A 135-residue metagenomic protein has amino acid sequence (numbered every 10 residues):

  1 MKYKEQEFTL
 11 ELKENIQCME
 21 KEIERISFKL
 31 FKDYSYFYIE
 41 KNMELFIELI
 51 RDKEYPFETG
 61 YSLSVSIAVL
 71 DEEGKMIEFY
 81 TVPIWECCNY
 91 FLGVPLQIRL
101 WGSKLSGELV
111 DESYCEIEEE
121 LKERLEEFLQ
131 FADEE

Functional and structural regions predicted by a protein language model:
M1-S35, E127-E134: Charge-rich, low-complexity N-terminal segments
E5, T9, E54, S64-I67: Intrinsically disordered, low-complexity regions
I26-L30, F46-I50, Y61-S64: Short amphipathic alpha-helical surface micro-motifs
E40-P56: Long, charged, glycine-rich C-terminal linkers/tails
F57-E119: Intrinsically disordered, low-complexity regulatory segments enriched in Ser/Thr/Pro and charged residues
E112-C115, E119, E123-E126, Q130 (+1 more regions): Well-ordered alpha/beta subsegment
